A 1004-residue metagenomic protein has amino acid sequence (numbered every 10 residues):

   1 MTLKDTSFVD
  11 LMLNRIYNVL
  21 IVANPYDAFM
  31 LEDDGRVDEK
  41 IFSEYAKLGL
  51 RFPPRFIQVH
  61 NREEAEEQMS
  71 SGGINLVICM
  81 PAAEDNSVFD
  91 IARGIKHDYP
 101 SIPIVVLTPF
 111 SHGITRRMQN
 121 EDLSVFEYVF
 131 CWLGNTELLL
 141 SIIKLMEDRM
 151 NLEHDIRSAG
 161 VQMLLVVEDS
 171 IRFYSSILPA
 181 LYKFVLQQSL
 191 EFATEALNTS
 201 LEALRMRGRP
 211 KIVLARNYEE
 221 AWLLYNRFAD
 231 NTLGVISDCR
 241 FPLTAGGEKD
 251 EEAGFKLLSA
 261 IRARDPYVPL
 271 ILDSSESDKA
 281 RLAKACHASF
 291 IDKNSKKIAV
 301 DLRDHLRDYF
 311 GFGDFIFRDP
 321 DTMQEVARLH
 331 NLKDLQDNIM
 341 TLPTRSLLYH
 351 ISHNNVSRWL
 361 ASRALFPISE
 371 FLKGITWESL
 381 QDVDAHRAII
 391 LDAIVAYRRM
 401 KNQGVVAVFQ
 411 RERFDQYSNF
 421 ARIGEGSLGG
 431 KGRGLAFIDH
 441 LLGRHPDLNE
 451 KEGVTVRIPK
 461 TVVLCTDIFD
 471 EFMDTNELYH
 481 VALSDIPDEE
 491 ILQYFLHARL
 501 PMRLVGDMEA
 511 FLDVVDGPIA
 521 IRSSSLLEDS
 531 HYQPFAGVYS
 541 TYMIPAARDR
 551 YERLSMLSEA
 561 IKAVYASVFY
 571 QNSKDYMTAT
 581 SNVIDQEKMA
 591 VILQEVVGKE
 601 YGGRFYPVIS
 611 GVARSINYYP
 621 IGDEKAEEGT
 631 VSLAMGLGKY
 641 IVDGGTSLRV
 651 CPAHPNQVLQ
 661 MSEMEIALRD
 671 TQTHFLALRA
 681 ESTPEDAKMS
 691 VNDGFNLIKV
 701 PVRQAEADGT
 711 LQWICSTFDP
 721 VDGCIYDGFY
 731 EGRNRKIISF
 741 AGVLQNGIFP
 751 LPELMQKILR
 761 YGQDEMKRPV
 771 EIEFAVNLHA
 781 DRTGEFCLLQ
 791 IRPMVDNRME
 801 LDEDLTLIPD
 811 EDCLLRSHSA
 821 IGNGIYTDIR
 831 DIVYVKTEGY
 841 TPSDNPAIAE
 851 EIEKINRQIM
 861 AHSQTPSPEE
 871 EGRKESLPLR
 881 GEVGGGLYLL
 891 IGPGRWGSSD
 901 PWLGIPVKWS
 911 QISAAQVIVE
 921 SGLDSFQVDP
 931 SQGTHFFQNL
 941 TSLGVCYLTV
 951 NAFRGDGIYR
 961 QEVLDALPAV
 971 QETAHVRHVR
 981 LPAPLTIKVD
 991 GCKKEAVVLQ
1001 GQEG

Functional and structural regions predicted by a protein language model:
M1-I57, E121-Y128, W132-K211, Y218-E219 (+4 more regions): Non-catalytic signal-transmission and effector/linker regions of two-component phosphorelay proteins
M30-D33, V37-E39, P53, Q58-E66 (+5 more regions): Conserved phosphotransfer microenvironments
L107-P109, L272-D273, K293: Hydrophobic/aromatic residues positioned on beta-strands within the core alpha/beta folds
M118-V129, L282-I291: As written
D278-N402: Terminal, compositionally biased segments used for targeting/anchoring and flexible tails
E412-E450, R499-M860, G885-D924, N939-S942 (+2 more regions): Conserved mixed alpha/beta core segments that line enzyme active sites in large multi-domain catalysts
P459-M508, Y576, S819-T827, D831: A structural-propensity feature for long, helix-poor, extended segments
E870-G872, R880-E882: Glycine-biased, low-complexity coil/linker segments
